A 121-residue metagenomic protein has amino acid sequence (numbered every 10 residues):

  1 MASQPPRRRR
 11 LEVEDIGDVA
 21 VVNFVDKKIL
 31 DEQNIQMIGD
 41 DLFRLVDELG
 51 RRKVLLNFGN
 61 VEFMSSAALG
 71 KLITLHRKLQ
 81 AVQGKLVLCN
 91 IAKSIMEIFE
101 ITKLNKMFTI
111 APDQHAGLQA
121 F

Functional and structural regions predicted by a protein language model:
M1-A2, R9: Tandem CBS (Cystathionine beta-synthase) repeat/Bateman regulatory domains
A2-Q4, D113: Alpha-helix N-cap recognition
P5-R7, G50, L104: Short, structurally constrained coil/turn elements that cap an alpha-helix or connect an alpha-helix to the following
R8-D40, F58: STAS-typified acidic loop motif
V19, K53-L55, A67-H115, Q119: Amphipathic, Lys/Arg-enriched alpha-helical "gate/interface" segment within cytosolic domains that mediates
V25, L42-A67: Short, glycine-/small-residue-enriched flexible loop/hinge segments at domain edges that mediate gating
Q36-F43, D47, I73: Amphipathic, non-transmembrane alpha-helical secondary structure
